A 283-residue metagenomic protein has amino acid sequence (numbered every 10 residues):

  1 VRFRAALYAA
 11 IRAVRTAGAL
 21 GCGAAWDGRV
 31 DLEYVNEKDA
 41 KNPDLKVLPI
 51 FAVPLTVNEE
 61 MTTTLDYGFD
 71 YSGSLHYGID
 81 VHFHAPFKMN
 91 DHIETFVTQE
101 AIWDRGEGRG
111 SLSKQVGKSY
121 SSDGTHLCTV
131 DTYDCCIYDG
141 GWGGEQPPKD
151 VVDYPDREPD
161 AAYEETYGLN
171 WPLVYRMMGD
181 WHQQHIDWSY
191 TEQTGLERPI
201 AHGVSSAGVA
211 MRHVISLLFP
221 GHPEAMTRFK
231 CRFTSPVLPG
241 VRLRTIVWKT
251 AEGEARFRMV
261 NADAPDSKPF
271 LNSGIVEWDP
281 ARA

Functional and structural regions predicted by a protein language model:
V1-A40, P147-S206, H213-S216: A contiguous, surface-exposed recognition patch within enzymatic or periplasmic domains that forms
V1-F3, S74-Y163, V237-G240, I246-A283: HotDog/MaoC-like acyl-thioester-processing domains
V1-H92: Hydrophobic, proline/glycine-rich low-complexity stretches
V14, C22, Y167-N170, M178 (+4 more regions): A broadly conserved detector of short glycine/acidic/proline-rich loop/turn motifs that flank catalytic sites and bind
R15-A17, S72, H84, T95 (+6 more regions): N-terminal hydrophobic or amphipathic segments with adjacent small-residue motifs that include Sec signal peptides
D27-V30, D39-N42, F219-G221, A262-P269 (+1 more regions): Intrinsically disordered, low-complexity coil segments
D31-Y34, V47-I50, S74, D80 (+9 more regions): Residue-level preference for alpha-helix termini and adjacent loops
H185, S189-L271, I275: Catalytic-pocket segment enriched in acidic/His residues
